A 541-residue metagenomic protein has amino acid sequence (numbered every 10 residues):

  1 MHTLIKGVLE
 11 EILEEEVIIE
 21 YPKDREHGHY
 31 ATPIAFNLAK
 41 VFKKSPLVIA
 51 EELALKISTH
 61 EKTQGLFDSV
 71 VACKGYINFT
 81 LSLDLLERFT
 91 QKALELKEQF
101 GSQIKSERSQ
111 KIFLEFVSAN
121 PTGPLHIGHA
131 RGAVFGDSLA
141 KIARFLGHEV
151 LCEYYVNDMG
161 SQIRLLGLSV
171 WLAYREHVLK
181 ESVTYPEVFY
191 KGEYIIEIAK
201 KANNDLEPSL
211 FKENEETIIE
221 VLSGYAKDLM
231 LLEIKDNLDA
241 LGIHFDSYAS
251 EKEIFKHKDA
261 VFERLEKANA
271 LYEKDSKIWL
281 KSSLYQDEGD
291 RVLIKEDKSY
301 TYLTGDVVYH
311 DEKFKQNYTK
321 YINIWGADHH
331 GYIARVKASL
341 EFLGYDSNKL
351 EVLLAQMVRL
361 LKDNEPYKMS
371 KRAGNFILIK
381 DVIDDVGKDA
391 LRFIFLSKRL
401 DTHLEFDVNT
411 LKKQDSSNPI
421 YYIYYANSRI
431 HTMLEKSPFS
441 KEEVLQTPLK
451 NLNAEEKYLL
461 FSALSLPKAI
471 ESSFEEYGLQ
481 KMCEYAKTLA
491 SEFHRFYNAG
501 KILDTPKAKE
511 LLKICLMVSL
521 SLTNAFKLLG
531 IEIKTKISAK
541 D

Functional and structural regions predicted by a protein language model:
M1-E87, E98, S102-D541: Non-catalytic interaction-recognition regions
R88-L94: Short, charged, solvent-exposed linker or helix-capping segments at domain edges/interfaces that act as flexible hinges
